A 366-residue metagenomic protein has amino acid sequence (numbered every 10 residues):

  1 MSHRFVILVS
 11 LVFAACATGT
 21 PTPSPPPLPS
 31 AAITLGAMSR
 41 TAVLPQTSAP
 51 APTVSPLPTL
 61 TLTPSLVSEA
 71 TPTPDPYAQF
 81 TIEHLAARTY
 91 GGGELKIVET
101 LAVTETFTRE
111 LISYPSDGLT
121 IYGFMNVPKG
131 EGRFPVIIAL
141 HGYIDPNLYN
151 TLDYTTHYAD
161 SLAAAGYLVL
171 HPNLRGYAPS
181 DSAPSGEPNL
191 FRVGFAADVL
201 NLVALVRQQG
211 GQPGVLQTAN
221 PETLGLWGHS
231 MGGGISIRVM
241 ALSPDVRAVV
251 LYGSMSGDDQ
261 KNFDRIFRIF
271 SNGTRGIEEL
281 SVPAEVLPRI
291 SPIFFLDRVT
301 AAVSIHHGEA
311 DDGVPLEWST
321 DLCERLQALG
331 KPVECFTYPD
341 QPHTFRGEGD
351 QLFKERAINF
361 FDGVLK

Functional and structural regions predicted by a protein language model:
L11, C16-T81, A87, T104-T106 (+1 more regions): Ser/Thr-rich, Proline-interspersed low-complexity disordered segments
A87-E131: N-terminal cap/lid segment of alpha/beta-hydrolase-fold proteins
G132-F134, A139-D181, D258-D259: Short substrate-entry loop that stabilizes the transition state in hydrolases
Y149-N150, R247, S254-F295, A301: Mobile cap/lid helix-loop segments that gate and shape the active-site cleft of serine hydrolases
N189-G214: Alpha/beta-hydrolase active-site loop
G233-P244: Short glycine-enriched nucleophile-adjacent loop and the immediately C-terminal alpha-helix near the catalytic center
V299, I305-H307, D311: Short beta-strand/loop motif that positions the catalytic acidic residue of the alpha/beta-hydrolase fold
T320-C323, Q327-K366: C-terminal catalytic histidine-bearing segment of alpha/beta-hydrolase fold enzymes
